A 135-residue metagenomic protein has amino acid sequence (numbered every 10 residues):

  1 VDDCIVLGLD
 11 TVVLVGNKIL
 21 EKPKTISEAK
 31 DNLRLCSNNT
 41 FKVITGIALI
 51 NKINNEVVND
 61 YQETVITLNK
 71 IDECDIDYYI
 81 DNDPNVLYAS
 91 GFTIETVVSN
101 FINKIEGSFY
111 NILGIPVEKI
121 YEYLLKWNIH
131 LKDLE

Functional and structural regions predicted by a protein language model:
V1-E135: Anionic-ligand binding patches
